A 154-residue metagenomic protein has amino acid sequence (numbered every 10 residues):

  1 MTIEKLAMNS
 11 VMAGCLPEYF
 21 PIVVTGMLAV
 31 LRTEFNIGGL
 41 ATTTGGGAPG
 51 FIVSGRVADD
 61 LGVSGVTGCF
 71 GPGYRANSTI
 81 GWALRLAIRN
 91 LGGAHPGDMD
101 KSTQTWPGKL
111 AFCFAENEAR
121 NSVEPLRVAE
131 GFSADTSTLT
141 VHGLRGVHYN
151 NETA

Functional and structural regions predicted by a protein language model:
M1-L40: Amphipathic alpha-helical packing elements
R32, A41-G45, G50-V53: Long, hydrophobic, well-ordered secondary-structure blocks that form the structural core and pocket-lining surfaces
E34-F35, G62-S64: Short, conserved acidic/polar surface loops in the N-terminal third of protein domains
G39-T42, A119-R120: Short, structured secondary-structure boundary patches
A48, S54-V63, F70-G81, R85-A154: A structural signal for small-residue-enriched, beta-sheet-centric alpha/beta enzyme cores and oligomeric scaffold folds
